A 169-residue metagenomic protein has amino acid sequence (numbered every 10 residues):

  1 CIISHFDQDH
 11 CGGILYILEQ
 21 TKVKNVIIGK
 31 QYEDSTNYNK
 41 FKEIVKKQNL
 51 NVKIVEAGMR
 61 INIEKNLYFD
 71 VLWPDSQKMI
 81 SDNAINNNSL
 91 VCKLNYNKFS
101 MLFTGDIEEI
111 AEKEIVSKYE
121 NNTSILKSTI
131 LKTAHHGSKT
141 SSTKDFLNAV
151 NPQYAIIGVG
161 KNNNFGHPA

Functional and structural regions predicted by a protein language model:
C1-A169: Non-globular, low-confidence helical/coil segments that flank catalytic cores
